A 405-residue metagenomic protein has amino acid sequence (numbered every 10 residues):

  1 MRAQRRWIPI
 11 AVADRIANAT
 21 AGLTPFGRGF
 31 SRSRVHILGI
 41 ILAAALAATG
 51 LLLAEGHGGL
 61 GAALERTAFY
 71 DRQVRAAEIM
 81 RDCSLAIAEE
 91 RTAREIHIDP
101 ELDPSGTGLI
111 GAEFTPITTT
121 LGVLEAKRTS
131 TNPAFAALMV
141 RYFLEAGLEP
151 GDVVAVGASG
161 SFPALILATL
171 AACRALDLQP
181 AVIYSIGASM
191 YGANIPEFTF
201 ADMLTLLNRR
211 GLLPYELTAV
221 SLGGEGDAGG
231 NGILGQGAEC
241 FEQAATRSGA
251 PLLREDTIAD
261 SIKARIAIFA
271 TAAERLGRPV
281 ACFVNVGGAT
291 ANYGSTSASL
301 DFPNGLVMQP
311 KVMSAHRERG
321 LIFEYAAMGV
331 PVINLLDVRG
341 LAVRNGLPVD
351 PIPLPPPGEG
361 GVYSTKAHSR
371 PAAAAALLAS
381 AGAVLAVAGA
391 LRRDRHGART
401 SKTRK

Functional and structural regions predicted by a protein language model:
R2-P150, V154, A164, A171 (+5 more regions): Metallocofactor- and cofactor-centric catalytic cores in central/energy metabolism, strongly enriched
A134, V140-A146, P150-T199: Membrane-embedded segments
F135-A136, D260-A267, M313-H316: A general structural motif
A155-G157, C282-V286: Structural motif
G160-A164, G187-Y191, E225-D227, A289-N292 (+1 more regions): Solvent-exposed loop/turn segments at secondary-structure junctions within structured extracellular/periplasmic domains
A181-I183, T218-V220, C282-V284, P331-L335: Hydrophobic/aromatic beta-strand patches that form the interior of the parallel beta-sheet core in alpha/beta enzyme
F198-P279: A substrate-binding/cap region within the structured catalytic cores of diverse enzymes
R278-C282, A289-N292, T296-K405: C-terminal functional extensions of proteins
